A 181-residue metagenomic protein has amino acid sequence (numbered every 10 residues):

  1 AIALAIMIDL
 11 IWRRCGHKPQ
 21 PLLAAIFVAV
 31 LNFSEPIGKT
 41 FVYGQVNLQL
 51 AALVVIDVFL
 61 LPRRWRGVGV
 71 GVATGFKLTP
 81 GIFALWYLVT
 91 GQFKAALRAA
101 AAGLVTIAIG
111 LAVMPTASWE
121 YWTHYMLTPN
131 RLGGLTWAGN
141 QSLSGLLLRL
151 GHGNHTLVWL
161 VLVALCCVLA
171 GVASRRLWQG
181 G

Functional and structural regions predicted by a protein language model:
A1-R66, T90-G181: Primarily membrane-embedded glycan-assembly and transfer machineries that use lipid-linked glycans
W65-Y87: Membrane-interface alpha helices of multi-pass inner-membrane proteins
